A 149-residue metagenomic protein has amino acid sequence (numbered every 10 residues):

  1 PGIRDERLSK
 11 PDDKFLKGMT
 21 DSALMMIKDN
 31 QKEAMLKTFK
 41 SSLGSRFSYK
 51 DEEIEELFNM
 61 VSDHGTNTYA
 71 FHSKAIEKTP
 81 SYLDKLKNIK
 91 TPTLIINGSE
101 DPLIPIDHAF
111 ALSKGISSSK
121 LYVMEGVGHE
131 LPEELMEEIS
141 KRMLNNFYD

Functional and structural regions predicted by a protein language model:
P1-M26: Flexible "cap/lid" loop of the alpha/beta hydrolase fold
D29-F71: Conserved alpha/beta-hydrolase catalytic His-Asp/Glu region
T68-K85: Active-site nucleophile elbow and catalytic-triad environment of alpha/beta-hydrolase enzymes
I89, I95-N97, D101: Short beta-strand/loop motif that positions the catalytic acidic residue of the alpha/beta-hydrolase fold
K90-T91, S118: Active-site acidic short loop of glycosyltransferases
P102-H108: Conserved alpha/beta-hydrolase "acid-adjacent" motif
S118-D149: Catalytic active-site module of serine/aspartate enzymes centered on a nucleophile-bearing elbow/loop
